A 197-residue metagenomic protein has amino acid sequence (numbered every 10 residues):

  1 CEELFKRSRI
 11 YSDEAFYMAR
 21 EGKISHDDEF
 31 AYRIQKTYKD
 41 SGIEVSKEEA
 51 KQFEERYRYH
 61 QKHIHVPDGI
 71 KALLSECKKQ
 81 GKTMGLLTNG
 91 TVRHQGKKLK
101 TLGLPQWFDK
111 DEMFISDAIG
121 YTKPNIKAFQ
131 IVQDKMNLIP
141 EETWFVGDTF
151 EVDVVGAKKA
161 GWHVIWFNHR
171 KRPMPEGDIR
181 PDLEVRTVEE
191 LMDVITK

Functional and structural regions predicted by a protein language model:
C1-D68, K79-Q80: N-terminal helical cap/lid subdomain that shapes the substrate entry/recognition surface in HAD-like hydrolases
S25, I64, L86, W144-F145: Residue-level marker of alpha-helix boundaries and capping positions
D68-G69, K127: Short, conserved clusters of charged catalytic residues that mark active-site and nucleotide-handling motifs
L73-K82: A short, Lys/Arg-enriched amphipathic alpha-helix followed by its capping loop at the start of a domain
S75, L87, T91-K197: Asp-based, Mg2+/Mn2+-dependent phosphohydrolase catalytic module
